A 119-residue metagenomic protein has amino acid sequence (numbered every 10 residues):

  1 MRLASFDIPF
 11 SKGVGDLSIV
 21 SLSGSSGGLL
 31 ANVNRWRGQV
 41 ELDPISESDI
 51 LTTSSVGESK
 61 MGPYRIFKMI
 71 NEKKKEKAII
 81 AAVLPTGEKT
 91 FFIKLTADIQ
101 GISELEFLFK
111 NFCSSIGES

Functional and structural regions predicted by a protein language model:
M1-R35: Secretory pathway targeting signatures of secreted, lumenal, and periplasmic proteins
M1-S5, E47-D49, S115-S119: N-terminal "mature-domain start" segment
R2-A4, P63-F67, F91: Short beta-strand micro-motifs in enzyme catalytic cores
F10, S23, R37-P44, N71 (+2 more regions): Sec/Tat-exported extracytoplasmic proteins
D16-I19, L30-R37, K77-A81, E106-C113: Extracytoplasmic/secreted envelope proteins and their assembly/folding machinery, especially bacterial periplasmic
L17-S26, I70, L95-S103: Second-shell loop/turn segments in exported
N34-P85: Signature of long, low-cysteine stretches enriched in small and polar/charged residues
E88-S119: Surface-exposed amphipathic alpha-helical segments
